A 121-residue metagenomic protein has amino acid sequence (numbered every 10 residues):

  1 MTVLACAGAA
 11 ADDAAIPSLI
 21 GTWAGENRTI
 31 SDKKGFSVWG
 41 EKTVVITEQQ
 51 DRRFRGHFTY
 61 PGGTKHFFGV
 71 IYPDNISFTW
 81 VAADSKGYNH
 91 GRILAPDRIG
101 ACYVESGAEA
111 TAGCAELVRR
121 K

Functional and structural regions predicted by a protein language model:
M1-A5: Bacterial N-terminal signal peptides
A7-A11: Sec/Tat signal peptide C-region and signal peptidase I cleavage site
D12-S37, T43, F67-K121: Beta-sheet ligand-binding and adhesion/scaffold domains
V45-E48: A structural signal for short, hydrophobic beta-strand segments that form beta-sheets in beta-rich/all-beta domains
F58-Y60, A82: Non-cytosolic beta-sheet module surface loops
